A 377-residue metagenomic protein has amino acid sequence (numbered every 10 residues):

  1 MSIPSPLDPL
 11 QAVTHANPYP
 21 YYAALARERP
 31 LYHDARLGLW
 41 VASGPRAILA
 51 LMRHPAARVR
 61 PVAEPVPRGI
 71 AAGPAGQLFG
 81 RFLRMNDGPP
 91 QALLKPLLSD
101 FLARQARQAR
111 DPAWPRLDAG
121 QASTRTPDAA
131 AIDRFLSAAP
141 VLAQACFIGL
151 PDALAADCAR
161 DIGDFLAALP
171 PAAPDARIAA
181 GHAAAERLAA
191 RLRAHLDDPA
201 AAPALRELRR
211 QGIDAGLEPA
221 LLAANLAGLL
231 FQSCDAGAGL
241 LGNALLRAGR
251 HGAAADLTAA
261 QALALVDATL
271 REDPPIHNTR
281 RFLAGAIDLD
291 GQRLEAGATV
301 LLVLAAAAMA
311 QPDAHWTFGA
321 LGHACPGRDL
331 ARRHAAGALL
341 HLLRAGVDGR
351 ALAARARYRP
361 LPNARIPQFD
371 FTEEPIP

Functional and structural regions predicted by a protein language model:
M1-D133, V141-A156, G163, L169-A172: Active-site substrate-recognition loop segments, prototypically the cytochrome P450 B′-helix/B-C loop
Q121-T124, R160-D175, A260-P274, A354-I366: Short, mixed-charge aromatic SLiMs
C146-A153, L245-D256, A306-Q311, A345-G349 (+1 more regions): Cytochrome P450
R160-G216: Cytochrome P450 catalytic core segment centered on helix I
G216, T258-Q292: Conserved cytochrome P450 K-helix E-x-x-R motif and the immediately C-terminal K′/meander segment
L222-T258, P326-D348: Cytochrome P450 catalytic-core helices
N278, A284, D290-A310, G319: A translation/RNA-centric and nucleic-acid-associated enzymatic feature enriched in Class II aminoacyl-tRNA synthetases
A310-E374: Cytochrome P450 heme-thiolate "Cys pocket" and heme-binding signature region
